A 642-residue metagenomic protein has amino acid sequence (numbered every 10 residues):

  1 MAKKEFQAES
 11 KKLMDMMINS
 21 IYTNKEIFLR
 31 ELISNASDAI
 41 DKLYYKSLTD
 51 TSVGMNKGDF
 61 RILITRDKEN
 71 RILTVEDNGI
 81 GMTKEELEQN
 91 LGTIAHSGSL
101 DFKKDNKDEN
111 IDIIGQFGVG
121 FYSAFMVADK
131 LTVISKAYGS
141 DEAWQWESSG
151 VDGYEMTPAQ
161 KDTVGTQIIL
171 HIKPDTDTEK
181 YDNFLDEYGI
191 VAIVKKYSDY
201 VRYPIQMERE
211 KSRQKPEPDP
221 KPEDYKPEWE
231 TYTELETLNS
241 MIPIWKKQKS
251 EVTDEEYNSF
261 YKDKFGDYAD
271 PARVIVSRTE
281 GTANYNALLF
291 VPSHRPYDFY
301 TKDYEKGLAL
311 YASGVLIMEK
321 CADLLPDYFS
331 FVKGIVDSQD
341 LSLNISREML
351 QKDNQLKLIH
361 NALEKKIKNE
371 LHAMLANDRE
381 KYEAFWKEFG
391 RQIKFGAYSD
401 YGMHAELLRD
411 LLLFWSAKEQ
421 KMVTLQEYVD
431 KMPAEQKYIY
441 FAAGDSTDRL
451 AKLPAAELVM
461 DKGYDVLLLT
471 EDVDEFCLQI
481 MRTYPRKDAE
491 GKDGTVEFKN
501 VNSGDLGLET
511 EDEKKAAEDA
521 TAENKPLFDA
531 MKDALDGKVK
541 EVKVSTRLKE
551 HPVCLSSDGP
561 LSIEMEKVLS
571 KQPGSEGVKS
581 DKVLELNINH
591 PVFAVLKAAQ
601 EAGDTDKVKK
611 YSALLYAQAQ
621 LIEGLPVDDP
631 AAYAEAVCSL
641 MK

Functional and structural regions predicted by a protein language model:
M1-F184, A192, K215: GHKL (Bergerat-fold) ATPase N-terminal catalytic module, capturing the glycine-rich phosphate-binding loop and acidic
I113, L131-G153, K173-N183, Y188-K642: GHKL/Bergerat-fold ATPase module in large chromosome/replication-associated machines
